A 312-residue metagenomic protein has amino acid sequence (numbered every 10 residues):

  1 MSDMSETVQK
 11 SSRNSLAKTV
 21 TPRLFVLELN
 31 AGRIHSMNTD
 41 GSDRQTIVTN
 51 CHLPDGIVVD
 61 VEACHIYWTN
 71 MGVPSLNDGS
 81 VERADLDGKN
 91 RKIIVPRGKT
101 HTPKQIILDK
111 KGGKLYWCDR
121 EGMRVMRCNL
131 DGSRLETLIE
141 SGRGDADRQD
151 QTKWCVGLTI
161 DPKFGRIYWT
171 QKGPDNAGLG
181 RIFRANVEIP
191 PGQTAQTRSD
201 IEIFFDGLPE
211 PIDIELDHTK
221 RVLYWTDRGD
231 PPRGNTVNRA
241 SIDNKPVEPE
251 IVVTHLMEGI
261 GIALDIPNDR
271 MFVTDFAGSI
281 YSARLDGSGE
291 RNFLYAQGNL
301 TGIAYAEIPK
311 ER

Functional and structural regions predicted by a protein language model:
D3-T21, C51-C64, M71, R97-K114 (+8 more regions): Beta-rich, blade/repeat-based domains predominating in secreted/periplasmic proteins but also intracellular
L27-V48, M71-D78, E82-R83: Beta-propeller domains
N30, D40, N50-H52, D87 (+9 more regions): Conserved loop/turn at the beginning of each blade in beta-propeller domains
A31-G32, G72-L76, G122-R124, G173-A177 (+2 more regions): Short glycine/acidic-enriched loop and turn motifs that connect beta-strands
R33-H35, G79-E82, R124-R127, G180-F183 (+2 more regions): A short loop-to-beta-strand structural motif that recurs across blades of beta-propeller domains
S42-V48, N90-P96, R134-R148, S199-F205 (+2 more regions): A short beta-strand motif characteristic of beta-propeller blades
Y67-R143, Q151-T152, V156-G157: A generic tandem-repeat structural signature
C128-L130, A185-T194, R239-N244, L285: Short loop/turn segments immediately following beta-strands, especially the blade-tip and inter-blade linker loops
